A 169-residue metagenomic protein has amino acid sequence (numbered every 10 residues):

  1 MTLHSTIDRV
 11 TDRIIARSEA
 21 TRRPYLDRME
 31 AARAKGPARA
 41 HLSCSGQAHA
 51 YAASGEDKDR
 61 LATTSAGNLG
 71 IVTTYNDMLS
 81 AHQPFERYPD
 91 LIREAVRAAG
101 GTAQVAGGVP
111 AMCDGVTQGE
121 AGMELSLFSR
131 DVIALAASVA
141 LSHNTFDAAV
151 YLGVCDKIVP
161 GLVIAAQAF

Functional and structural regions predicted by a protein language model:
M1-F169: Metallocofactor- and cofactor-centric catalytic cores in central/energy metabolism, strongly enriched
